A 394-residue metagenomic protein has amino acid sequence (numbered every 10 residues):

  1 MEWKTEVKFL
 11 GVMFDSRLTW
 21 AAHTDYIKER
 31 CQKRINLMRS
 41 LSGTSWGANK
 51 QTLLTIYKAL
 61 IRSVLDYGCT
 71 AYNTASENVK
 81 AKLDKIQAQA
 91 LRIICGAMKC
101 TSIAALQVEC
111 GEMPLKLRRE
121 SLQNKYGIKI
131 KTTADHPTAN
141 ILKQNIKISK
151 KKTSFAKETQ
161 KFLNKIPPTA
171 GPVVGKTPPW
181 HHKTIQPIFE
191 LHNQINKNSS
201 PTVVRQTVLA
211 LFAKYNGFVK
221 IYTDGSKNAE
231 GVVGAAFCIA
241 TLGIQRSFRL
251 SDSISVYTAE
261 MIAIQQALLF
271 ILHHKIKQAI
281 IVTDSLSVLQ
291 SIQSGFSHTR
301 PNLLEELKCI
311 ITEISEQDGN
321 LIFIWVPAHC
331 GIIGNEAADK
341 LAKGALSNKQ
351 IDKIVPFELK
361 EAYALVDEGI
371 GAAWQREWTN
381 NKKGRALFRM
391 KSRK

Functional and structural regions predicted by a protein language model:
E2-T70: Basic, alpha-helical interaction scaffolds
L18, S40-K58, S63, N73-K394: RNase H-like, metal-dependent ribonuclease domains
